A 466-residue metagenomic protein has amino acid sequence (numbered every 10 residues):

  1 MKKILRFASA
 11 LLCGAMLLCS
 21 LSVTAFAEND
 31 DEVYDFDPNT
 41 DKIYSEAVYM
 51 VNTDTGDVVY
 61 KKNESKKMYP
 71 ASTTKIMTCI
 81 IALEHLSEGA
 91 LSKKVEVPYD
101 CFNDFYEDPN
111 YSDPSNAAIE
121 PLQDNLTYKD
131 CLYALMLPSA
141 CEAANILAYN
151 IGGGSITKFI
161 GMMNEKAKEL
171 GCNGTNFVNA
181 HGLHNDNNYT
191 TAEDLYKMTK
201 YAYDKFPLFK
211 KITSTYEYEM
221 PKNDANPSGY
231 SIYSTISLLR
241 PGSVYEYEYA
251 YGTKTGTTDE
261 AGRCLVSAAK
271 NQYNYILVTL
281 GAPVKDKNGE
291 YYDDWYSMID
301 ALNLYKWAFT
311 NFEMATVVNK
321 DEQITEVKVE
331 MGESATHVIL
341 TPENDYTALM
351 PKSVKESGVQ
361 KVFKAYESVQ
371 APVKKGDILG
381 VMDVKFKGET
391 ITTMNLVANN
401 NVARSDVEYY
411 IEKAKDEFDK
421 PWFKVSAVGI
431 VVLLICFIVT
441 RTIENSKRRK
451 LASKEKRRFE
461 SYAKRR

Functional and structural regions predicted by a protein language model:
K2-K3, L122, L126, E417: Membrane-helix interfacial "entry" motifs
K3-A15: Sec-dependent N-terminal signal peptides
A15-L18, S87, L304: Hydrophobic alpha-helical membrane context
L17-F26: C-terminal segment of classical bacterial N-terminal signal peptides
A25-E193, T199-F206: Active-site-adjacent loops and short helices of periplasmic peptidoglycan-processing enzymes
C172-N176, N185-Y189, E193-G429, L433-R465: Domain-terminus/edge residues, biased toward the C-terminal soluble/receptor-binding domains of extracytoplasmic
